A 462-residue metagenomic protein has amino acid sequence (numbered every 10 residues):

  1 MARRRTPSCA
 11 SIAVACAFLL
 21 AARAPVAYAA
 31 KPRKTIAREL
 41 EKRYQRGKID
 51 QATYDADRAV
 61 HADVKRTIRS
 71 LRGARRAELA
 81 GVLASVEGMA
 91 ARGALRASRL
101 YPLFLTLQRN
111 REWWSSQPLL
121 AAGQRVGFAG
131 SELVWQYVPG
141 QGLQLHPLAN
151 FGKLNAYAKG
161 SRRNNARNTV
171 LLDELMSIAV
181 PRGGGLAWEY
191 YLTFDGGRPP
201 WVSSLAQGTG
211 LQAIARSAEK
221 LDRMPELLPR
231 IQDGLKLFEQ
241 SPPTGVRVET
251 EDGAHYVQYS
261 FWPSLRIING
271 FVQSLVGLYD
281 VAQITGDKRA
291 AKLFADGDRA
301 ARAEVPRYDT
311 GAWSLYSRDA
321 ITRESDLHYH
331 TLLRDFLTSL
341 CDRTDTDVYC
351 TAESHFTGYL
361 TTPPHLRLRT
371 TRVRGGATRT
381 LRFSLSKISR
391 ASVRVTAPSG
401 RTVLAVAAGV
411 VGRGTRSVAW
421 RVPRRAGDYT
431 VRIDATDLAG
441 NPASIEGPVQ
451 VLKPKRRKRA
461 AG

Functional and structural regions predicted by a protein language model:
A30-L148, K159-Y190, Y308: Low-complexity, Ser/Thr/Pro/Gly-enriched N-terminal "stalk/linker" regions
A80-E87, Y101, L143-K159, W201-E219 (+2 more regions): Well-ordered alpha-helical segments within folded domains of soluble proteins
R111-L143, A166-A187, L228-E249, K288-W313 (+1 more regions): Long, well-ordered core segments of solenoidal/helical folds
A122-Q141, G184-S203, R247-N269, T310-L332 (+1 more regions): Carbohydrate-binding/catalytic loop surfaces
A377-L381: Structural beta-strand segments of beta-rich domains
L385-R390: Short proline/glycine-enriched turn/loop motifs at strand-loop junctions of beta-rich domains
T402-G427: Glycine-centered tight-turn motifs at strand-turn-strand junctions
